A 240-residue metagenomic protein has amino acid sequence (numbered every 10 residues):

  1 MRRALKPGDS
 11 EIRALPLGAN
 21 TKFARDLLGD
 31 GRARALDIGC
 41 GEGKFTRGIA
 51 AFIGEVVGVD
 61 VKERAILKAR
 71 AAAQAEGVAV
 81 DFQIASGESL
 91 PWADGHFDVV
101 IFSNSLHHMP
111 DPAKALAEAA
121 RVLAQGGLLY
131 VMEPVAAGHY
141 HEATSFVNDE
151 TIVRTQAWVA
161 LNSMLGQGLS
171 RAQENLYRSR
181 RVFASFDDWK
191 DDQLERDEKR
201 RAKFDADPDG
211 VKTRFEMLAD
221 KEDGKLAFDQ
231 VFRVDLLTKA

Functional and structural regions predicted by a protein language model:
R2-P16: Class I SAM-dependent methyltransferase Rossmann-like catalytic core, especially the SAM/SAH-binding loop
R13-A33: Conserved alpha-helix/loop element of class I SAM-dependent methyltransferases that forms part of the SAM/SAH-binding
L36, E42-S89: Class I SAM-dependent methyltransferase SAM/SAH-binding core
E88-V99: A short acidic, Gly/Pro-enriched loop at the edge of an enzyme's catalytic core that lines a small-molecule cofactor
D98-D111: A short SAM/SAH-binding and catalytic strip from SAM-dependent methyltransferases
P112, G168-A240: Conserved Class I S-adenosyl-L-methionine
A113-Q125: A short glycine-rich, Lys/Arg-flanked "PGG" loop and its adjoining helix->strand segment in the class I
L128-Q156: Conserved class I S-adenosyl-L-methionine
